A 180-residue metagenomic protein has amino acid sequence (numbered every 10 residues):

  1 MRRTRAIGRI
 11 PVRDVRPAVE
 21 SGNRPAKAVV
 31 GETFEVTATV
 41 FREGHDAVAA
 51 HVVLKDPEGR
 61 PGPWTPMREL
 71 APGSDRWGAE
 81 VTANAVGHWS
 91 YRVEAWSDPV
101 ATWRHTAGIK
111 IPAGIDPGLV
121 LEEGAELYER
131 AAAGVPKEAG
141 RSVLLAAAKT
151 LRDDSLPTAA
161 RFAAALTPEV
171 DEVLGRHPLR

Functional and structural regions predicted by a protein language model:
M1-E43, R104, G108-V135: Non-catalytic, glycine-rich low-complexity segments
R3, I10, A18-S21, V29-A83 (+1 more regions): Catalytic cores of nucleotide-enabled group-transfer and carboxylate-activating enzymes in metabolic and assembly-line
A6-V15, V48-A50, P63, T158 (+2 more regions): Generic structural motif recognizing short loop/turn segments at the entrances and edges of beta-strands
V30-E32, V170-R180: Basic K/R-rich, polyanion-interacting modules in nucleoproteins and related proteins
P66-E123, Y128-L174: Extended acidic/polar, glycine-enriched regions that form or flank non-catalytic beta-rich accessory modules
